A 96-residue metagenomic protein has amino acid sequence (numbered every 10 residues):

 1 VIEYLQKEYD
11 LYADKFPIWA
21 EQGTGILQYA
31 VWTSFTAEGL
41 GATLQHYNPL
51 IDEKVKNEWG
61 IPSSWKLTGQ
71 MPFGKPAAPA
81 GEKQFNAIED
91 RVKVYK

Functional and structural regions predicted by a protein language model:
V1-K96: Acidic, surface-exposed loops and disordered segments
